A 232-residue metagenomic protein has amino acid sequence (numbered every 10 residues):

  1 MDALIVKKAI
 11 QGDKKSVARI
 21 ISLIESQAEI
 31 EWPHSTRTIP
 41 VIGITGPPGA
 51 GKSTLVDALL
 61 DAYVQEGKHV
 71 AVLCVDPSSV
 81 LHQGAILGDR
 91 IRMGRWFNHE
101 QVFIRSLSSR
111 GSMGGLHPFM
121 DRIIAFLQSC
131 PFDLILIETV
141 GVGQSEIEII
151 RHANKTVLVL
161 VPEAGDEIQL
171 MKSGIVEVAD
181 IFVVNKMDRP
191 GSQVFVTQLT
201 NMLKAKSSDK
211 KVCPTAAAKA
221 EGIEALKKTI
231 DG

Functional and structural regions predicted by a protein language model:
A3-I42, P47-A50, L59-S145, H152-K155 (+1 more regions): Nucleotide-state-sensitive switch-loop elements of NTP-binding domains
Q11, R110, P162, R189 (+1 more regions): Short, surface-exposed acidic/glycine-rich loop or hinge patches that mediate macromolecular interfaces
L55: Hydrophobic positions on the alpha1 helix immediately C-terminal to the Walker A/P-loop
I86, I123, E148, H152 (+4 more regions): Alpha-helical scaffold elements adjacent to nucleotide-binding pockets in ATP/GTP-utilizing enzyme cores
S106-L107, L158-V161, V183-K186, P214-A216: Conserved beta-strand segments of the P-loop GTPase G domain that flank and frequently precede/overlap
E146-E163, S173-V183: Inter-motif core of Ras-like GTPase G domains
L170: Divalent-cation-assisted or electrostatically stabilized phosphate/pyrophosphate-binding catalytic cores
I181, M187-D231: Canonical P-loop GTPase G-domain recognition
